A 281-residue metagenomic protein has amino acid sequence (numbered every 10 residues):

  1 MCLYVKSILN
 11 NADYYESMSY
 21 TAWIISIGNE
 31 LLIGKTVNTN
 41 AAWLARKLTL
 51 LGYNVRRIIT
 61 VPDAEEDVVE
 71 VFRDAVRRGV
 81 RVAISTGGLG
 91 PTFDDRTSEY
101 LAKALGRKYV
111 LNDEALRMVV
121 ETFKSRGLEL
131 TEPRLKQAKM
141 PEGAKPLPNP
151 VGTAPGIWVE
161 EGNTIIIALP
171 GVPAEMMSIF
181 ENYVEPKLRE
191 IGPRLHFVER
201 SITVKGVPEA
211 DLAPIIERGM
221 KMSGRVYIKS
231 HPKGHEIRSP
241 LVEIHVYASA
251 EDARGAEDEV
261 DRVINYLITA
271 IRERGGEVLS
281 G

Functional and structural regions predicted by a protein language model:
S19-D63: Glycine-rich phosphate/diphosphate-binding loop of Rossmann-like nucleotide-binding domains
I27-N29, S85-F93, P170-G171, S249: Glycine-rich beta-strand-to-loop/alpha-helix junction loops that act as flexible
I58, L130-P133, P193-S201, R225-H231 (+1 more regions): Flexible, glycine/charged-enriched surface loops at secondary-structure junctions
T60, E66-E70, R77, R96-I191: Proline/glycine-rich low-complexity loops and linkers
R81-V82: Short, Asp-centered acidic motifs that coordinate Mg2+ and/or phosphate in catalytic or ligand-binding sites
T164-Y266: An accessory alpha-helical subdomain
